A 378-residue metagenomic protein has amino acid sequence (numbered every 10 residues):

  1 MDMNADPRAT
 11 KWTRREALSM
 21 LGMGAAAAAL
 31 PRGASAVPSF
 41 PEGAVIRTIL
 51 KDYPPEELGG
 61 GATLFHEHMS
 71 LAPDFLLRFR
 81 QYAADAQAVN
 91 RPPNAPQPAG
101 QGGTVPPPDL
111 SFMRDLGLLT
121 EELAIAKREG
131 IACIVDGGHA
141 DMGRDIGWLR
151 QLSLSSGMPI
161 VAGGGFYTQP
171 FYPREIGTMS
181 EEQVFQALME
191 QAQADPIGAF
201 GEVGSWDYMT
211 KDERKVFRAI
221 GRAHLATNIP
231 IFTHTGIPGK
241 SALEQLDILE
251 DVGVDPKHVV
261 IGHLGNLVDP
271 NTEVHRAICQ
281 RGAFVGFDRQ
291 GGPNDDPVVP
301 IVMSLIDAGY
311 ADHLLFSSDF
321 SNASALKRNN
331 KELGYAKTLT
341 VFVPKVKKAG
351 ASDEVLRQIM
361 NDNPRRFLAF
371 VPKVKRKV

Functional and structural regions predicted by a protein language model:
M1-W12: N-terminal secretory signal peptides
W12-L30: N-terminal export leaders
P31-E56: C-terminal segment of N-terminal export signals and the immediately downstream linker at the start of the mature
L58, F65, R78-G138, M142-M158 (+1 more regions): Alpha-helical scaffold segments that flank or form the walls of functional sites
H68-R114, G164-G177, E181-E182, S318-V343: Active-site gating loops and adjacent loop-to-helix segments of metal-dependent hydrolytic enzymes
C133, Q151-S155, P159-P230, R281-F284 (+1 more regions): Active-site gating/metal-coordination segments in enzymes
G147-R150, R174-E175, T210-K215, P238-G253 (+3 more regions): Distinct, well-ordered alpha-helical segments
F232-H234, D288-Q290, Y310-E332: Short acidic/histidine-rich active-site segments
